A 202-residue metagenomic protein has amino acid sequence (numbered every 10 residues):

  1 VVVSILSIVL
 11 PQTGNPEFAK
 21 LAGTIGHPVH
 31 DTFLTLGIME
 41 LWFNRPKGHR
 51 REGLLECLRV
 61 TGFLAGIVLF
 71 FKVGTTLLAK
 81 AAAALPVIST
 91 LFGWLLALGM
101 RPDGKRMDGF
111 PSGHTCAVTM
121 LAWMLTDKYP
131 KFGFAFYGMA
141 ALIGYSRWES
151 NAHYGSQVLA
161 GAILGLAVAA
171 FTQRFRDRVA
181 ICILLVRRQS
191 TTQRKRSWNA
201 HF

Functional and structural regions predicted by a protein language model:
V1-F110, C116-W148: Hydrophobic alpha-helical bundle signature of multipass membrane enzymes
L55, T76, N151, T191-T192 (+1 more regions): General helical structural elements
G74-A84, G155-A162, R178-V186: A cytosolic-side transmembrane-helix exit/cap motif
P111-S112, G155: Alpha-helical architecture
A117-V118, H153-R176: Alpha-helical transmembrane segments that form the membrane-embedded catalytic/substrate-binding core of multi-pass
A167-F202: C-terminal membrane module of polytopic membrane proteins
